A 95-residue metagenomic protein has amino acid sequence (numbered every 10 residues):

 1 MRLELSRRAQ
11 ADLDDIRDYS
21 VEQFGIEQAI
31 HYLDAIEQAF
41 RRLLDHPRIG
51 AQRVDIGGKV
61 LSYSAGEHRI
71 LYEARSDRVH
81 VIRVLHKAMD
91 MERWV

Functional and structural regions predicted by a protein language model:
R2-I56, V60: Basic, Lys/Arg-enriched alpha-helical interface segments
R48-R78: Basic/aromatic recognition patch in beta-strand/loop cores that engages polyanionic ligands
H68-R69, E73-V95: Enriched for short, Lys/Arg-rich terminal
